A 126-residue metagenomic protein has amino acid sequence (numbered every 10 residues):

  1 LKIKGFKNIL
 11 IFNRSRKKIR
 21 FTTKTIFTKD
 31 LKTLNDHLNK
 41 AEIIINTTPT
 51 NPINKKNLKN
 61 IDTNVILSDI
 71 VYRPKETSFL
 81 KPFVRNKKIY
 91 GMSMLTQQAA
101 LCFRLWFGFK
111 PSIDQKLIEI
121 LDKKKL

Functional and structural regions predicted by a protein language model:
L1: Aromatic pocket-lining residues of Rossmann-like dinucleotide-binding sites
K4-K24: NAD(P)-binding Rossmann-fold cofactor-contacting core
N13, T50, M92-S93: Proline- and acidic/polar-enriched loop/turn elements at helix boundaries
K18, I61, Q115-K116: Flexible domain-boundary/linker segments
K24-K29, I53-N54, W106-S112: Short, exposed beta-strand "edge-strand" segments with a Pro/Gly-rich flavor and a Y/T-containing core
F27-I89: Rossmann-like adenosine-cofactor binding region
L34-L38, D114-L126: Short, basic, helix/turn surface patches
I66-I120: Rossmann-fold NAD(P)-binding glycine/threonine-rich loop
